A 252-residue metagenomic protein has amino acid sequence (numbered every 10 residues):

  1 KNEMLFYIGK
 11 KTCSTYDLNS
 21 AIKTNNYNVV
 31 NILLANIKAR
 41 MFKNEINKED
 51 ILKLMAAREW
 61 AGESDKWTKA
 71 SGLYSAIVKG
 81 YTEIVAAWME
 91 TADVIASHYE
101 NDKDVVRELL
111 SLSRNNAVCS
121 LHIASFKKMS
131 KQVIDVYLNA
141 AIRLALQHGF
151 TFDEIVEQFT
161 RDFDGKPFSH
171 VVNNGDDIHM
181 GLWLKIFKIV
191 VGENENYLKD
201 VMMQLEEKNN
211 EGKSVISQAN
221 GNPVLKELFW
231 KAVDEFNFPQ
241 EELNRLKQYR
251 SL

Functional and structural regions predicted by a protein language model:
N2-K11, I32-R58, A86-E108, V136-E154 (+2 more regions): Ankyrin repeat domain, specifically the short helix-to-loop turn at the C-terminus of the second helix of each repeat
M4-G9, C13, S20, N26-I32 (+5 more regions): Terminal export signals
K10-S20, D50-S75, V105-S125, E154-N173 (+2 more regions): Ankyrin-repeat boundary/"N-cap" motif
N25, G80, K128-M129, G175-I178 (+1 more regions): Ankyrin-repeat intra-repeat helix-capping/turn positions
L205-L252: Leucine-rich solenoid repeat scaffolds
